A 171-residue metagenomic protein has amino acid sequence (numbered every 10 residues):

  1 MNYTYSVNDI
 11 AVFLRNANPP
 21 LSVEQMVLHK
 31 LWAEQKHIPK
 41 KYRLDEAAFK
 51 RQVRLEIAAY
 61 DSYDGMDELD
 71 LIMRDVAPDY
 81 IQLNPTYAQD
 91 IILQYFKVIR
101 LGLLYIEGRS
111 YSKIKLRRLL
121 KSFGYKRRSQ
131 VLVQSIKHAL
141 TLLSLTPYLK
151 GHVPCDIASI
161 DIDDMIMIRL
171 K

Functional and structural regions predicted by a protein language model:
Y3-I10, P19-L28, E46-K50, G65 (+2 more regions): Short amphipathic alpha-helical segments that mediate assembly, nucleic-acid/protein binding, or membrane association
Y5, R15-V23, G108-I114, S129: Short capping segments at the starts of secondary-structure elements
L14, K30-L31, V53, I57 (+2 more regions): Hydrophobic, Leu/Ile/Phe/Ala-enriched alpha-helical segments that form helix-helix packing faces
M26-A33, I106-R127: Short glycine-rich, basic-tinged beta-strand/loop micro-motifs
H37-Q94: Long, low-complexity, charged/polar intrinsically disordered regions in eukaryotic proteins
K40-S62, L120-I157: Charge-enriched amphipathic alpha-helical scaffolds
P85-I114: An N-terminal amphipathic alpha-helical segment
P154-K171: C-terminal edge-of-domain segments
